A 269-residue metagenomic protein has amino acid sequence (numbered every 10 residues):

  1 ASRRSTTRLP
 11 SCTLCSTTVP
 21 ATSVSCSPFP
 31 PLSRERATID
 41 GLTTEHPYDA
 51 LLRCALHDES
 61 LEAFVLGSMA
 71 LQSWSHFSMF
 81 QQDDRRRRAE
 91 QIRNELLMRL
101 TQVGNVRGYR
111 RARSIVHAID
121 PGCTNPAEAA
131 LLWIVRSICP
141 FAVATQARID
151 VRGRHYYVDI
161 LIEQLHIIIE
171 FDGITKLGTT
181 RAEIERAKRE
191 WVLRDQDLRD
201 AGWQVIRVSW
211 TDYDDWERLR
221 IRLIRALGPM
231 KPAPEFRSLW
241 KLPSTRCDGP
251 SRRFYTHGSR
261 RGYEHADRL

Functional and structural regions predicted by a protein language model:
A1-G108, G228-L269: Short gly/ser-rich loop at a beta-strand->alpha-helix junction or flexible surface loop bordering the NTP-binding
R86-L269: Surface segments flanking catalytic/ligand-binding clefts of nucleic-acid enzymes
